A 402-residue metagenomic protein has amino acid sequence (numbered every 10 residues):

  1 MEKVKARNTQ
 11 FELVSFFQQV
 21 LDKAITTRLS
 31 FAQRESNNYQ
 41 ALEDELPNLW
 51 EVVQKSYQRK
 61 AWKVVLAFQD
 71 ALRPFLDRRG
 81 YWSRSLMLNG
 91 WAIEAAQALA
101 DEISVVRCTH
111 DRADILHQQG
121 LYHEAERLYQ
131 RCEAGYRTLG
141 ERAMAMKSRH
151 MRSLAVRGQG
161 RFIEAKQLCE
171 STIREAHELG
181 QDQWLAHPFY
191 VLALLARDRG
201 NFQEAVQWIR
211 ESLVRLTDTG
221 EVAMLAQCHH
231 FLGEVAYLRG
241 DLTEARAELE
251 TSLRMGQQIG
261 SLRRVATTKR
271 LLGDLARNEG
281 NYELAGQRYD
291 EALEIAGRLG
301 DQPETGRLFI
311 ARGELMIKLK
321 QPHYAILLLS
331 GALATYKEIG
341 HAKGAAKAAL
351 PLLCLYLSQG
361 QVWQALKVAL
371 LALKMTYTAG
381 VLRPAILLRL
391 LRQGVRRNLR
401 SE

Functional and structural regions predicted by a protein language model:
M1-S15, A24: Short capping/hinge segments at domain boundaries that bridge a core fold to an adjacent linker or tail
L29-F31, E35-A96, V105-T109: Short, well-ordered secondary-structure microsegments that present a prominent hydrophobic/aromatic side chain
Q40-A41, K60-V65, D101-R107, G140-M151 (+7 more regions): Alpha-solenoid helical repeat architecture
V53-Q54, I93-E94, Q130-G140, S171-G180 (+5 more regions): Amphipathic alpha-helical segments of tetratricopeptide repeats
V105-L116, Y122, L128, G135 (+17 more regions): TPR/Sel1-like alpha-solenoid repeat signature
L353-Q364, Q393-E402: Alpha-helical linker/edge segments of TPR/alpha-solenoid repeat scaffolds and analogous pre-/post-domain helices
L357, W363-G380: TPR/TPR-like (Sel1-like) alpha-helical repeat modules
